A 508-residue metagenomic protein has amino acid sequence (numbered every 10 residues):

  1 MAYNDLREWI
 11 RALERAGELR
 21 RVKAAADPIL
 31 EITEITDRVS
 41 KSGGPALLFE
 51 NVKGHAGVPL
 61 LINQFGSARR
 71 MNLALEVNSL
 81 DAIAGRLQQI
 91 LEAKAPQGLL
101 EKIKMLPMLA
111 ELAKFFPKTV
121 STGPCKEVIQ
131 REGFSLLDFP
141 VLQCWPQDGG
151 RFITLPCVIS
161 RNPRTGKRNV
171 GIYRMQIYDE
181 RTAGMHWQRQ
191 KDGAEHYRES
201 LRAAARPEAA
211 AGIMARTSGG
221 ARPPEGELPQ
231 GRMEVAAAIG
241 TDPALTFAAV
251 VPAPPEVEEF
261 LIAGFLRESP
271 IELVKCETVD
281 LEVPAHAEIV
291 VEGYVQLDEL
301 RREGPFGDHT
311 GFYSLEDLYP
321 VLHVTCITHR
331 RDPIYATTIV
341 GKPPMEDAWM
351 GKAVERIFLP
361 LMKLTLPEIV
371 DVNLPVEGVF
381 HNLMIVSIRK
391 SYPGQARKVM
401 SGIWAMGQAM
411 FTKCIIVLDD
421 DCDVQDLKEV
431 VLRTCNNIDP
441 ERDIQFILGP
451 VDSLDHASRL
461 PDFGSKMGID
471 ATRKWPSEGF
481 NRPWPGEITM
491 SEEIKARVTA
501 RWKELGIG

Functional and structural regions predicted by a protein language model:
M1-P207, L228-F306, G311-G508: Extended, highly charged
A205-Q230: Intrinsic disorder/low-complexity segments
